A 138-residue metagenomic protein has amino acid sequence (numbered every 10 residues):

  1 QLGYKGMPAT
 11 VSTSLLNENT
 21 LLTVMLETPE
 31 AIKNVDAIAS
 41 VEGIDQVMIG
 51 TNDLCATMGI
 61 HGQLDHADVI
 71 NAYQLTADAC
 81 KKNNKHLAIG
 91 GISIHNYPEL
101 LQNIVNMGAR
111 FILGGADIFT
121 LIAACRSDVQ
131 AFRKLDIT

Functional and structural regions predicted by a protein language model:
Q1-T138: Expand to "…catalyze enediolate/carbanion chemistry for C-C bond making/breaking, isomerization, decarboxylation
